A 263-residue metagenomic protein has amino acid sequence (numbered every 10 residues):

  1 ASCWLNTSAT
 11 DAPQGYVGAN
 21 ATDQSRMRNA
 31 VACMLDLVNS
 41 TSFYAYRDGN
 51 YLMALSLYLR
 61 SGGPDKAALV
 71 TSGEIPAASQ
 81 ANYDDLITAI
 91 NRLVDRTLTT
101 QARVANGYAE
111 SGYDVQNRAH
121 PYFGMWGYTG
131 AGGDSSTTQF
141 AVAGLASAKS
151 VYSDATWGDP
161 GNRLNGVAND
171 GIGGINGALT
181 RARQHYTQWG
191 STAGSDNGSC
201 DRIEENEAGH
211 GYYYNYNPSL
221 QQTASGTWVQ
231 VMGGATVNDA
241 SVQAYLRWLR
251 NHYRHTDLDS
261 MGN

Functional and structural regions predicted by a protein language model:
A1-D23, L37-D95, T99-N263: An alpha-helical repeat/solenoid feature that recognizes helix-turn-helix modules
